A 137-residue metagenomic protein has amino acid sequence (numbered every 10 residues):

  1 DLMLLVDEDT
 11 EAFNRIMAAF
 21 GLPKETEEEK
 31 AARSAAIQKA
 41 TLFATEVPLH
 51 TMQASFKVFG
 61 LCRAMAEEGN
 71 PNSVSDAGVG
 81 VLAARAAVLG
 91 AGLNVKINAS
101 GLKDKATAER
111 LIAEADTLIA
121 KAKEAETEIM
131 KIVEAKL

Functional and structural regions predicted by a protein language model:
D1-L49: Long, amphipathic alpha-helical stalk/connector segments used for oligomerization, subunit docking, or mechanical
E11-F20, E126-L137: Long, charge-rich low-complexity segments
E28-G80, R85-A86: Charged, well-structured binding/catalytic surfaces in domain cores that contact anionic ligands
A54, V58-L61, S73-I132: Preference for long, well-ordered alpha-helical segments
